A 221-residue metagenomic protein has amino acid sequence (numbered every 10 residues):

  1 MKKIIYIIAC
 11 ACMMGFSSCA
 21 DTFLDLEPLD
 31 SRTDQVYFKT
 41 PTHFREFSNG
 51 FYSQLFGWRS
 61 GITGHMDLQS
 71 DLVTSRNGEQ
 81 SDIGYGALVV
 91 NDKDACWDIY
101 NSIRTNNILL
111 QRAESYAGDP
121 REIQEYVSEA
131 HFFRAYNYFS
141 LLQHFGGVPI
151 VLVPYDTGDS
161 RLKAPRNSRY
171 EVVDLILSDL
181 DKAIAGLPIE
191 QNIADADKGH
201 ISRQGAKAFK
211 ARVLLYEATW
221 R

Functional and structural regions predicted by a protein language model:
M1-P28: Bacterial Sec-dependent N-terminal signal peptides
C19-I62: Membrane-proximal, proline-rich intrinsically disordered regions
T22-F23, R59-T63, L141-I150: Proline-centered turn/helix-capping motifs that create local helix->coil transitions or kinks
L29-T33, G84-L88, V153-S160: Short linear capping/connector segments at secondary-structure termini
T40-N49, S53-G57, N77-F145, R161-D174 (+1 more regions): Conserved, well-structured interaction surfaces
H131, K207-V213: TPR/Sel1-like alpha-solenoid repeat signature
L142-Q143, P149, Q191, Y216-R221: Short coil/turn linking the two alpha-helices of tandem helical-hairpin repeats
G147, V151, D197-A206: Aromatic-lined, polymer-binding surfaces characteristic of secreted/periplasmic polysaccharide-degrading enzymes
